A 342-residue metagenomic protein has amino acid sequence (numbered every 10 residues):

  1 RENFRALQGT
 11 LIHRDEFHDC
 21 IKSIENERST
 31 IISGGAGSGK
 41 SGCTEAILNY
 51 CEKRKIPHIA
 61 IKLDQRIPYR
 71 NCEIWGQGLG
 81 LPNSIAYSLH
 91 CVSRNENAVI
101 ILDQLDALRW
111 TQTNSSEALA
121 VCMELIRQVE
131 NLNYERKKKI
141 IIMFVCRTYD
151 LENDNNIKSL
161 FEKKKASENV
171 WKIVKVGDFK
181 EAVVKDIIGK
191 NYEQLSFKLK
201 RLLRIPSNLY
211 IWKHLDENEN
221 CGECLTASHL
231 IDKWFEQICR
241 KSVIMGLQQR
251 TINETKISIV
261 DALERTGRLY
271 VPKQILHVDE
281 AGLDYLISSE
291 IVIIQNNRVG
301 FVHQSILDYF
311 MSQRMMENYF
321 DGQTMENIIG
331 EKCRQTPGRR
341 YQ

Functional and structural regions predicted by a protein language model:
R1, R28, I47, G78 (+3 more regions): Extended hydrophobic
R1-I31, A118-E124: Walker A/P-loop-proximal flanking segment of P-loop NTPase domains
T30, I56-I59, I140-I142, I173: Hydrophobic anchor at the start of a short beta-strand that flanks the dinucleotide cofactor-binding loop
S33-V99, L105-A107: Post-nucleotide-binding-loop coupling segment downstream of the phosphate-binding loop, primarily in RecA-like P-loop
I67-C72, L108-T111, D150-N156: Switch/connector loops and helix/strand junctions flanking conserved nucleotide-binding motifs in nucleotide-processing
I101, K139-R147: Structural recognition of the conserved hydrophobic beta-strand(s) that form the central parallel beta-sheet of P-loop
A107-I140, K158: Conserved Walker B catalytic segment
Q335-Q342: Extended alpha-helical scaffolding segments used for macromolecular assembly and cargo binding
